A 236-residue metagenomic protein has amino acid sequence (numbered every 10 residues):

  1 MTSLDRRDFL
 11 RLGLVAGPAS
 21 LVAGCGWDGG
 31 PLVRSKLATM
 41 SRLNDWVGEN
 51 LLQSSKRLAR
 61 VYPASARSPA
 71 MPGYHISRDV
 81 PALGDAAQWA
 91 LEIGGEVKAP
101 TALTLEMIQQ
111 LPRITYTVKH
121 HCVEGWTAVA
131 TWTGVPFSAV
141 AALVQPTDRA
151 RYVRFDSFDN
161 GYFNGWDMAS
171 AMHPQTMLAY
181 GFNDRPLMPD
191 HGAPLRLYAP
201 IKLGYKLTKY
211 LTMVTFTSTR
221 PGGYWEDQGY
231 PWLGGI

Functional and structural regions predicted by a protein language model:
M1-S20, L197: N-terminal secretory signal peptides and thylakoid transit peptides that target proteins across membranes
L21-V22, G26-L143, K209-G222, E226-I236: Near-N-terminal "mature-domain entry" segment
G84-A86, R113-T115, T147-D148, S170-M172 (+2 more regions): Extracellular/periplasmic catalytic domains that process cell-envelope and extracellular macromolecules
K98, W126-A128, D159-Y162, R185 (+2 more regions): Solvent-exposed loop/turn segments at secondary-structure junctions within structured extracellular/periplasmic domains
K119-H121, R154, A179: Structural recognition of the beta-strand scaffold that forms the well-ordered cores of secreted hydrolase catalytic
S138, M177-G181, P186-S218: Active-site scaffold segments
T147-S157: Surface-exposed patches in mature extracellular/periplasmic domains of secreted proteins
N164-N183: Short terminal or interdomain "cap/linker" segment that borders an active site or interface and mediates
